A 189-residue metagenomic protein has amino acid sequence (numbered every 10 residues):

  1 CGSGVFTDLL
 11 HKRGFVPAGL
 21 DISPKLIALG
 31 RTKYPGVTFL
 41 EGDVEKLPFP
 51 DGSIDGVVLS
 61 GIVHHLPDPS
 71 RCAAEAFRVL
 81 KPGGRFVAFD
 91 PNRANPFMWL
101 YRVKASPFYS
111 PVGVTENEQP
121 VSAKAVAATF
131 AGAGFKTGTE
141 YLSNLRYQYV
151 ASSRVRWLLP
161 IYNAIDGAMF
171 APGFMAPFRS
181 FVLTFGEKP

Functional and structural regions predicted by a protein language model:
S3-K46: Class I SAM-dependent methyltransferase SAM/SAH-binding core
E45-G56: A short acidic, Gly/Pro-enriched loop at the edge of an enzyme's catalytic core that lines a small-molecule cofactor
L59-S60: A short beta-strand submotif of the Rossmann-like class I SAM-dependent methyltransferase core that lines
H64-H65: A short His-aromatic
S70-P82: A short glycine-rich, Lys/Arg-flanked "PGG" loop and its adjoining helix->strand segment in the class I
V87-Y109: Conserved class I S-adenosyl-L-methionine
Y101-S106, A128, T137-P189: A C-terminal cap/extension of S-adenosyl-L-methionine-dependent methyltransferases that defines the acceptor-substrate
Y109-A125: Acceptor-substrate binding/catalytic loop of class I
